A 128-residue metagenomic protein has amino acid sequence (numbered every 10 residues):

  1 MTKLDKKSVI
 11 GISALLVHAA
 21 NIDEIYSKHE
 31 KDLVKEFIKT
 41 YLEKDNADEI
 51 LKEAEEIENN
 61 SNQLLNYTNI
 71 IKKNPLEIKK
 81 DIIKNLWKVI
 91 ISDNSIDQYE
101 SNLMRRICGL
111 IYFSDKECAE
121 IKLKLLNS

Functional and structural regions predicted by a protein language model:
M1-S128: Small-residue-enriched hydrophobic alpha-helices in membranes
